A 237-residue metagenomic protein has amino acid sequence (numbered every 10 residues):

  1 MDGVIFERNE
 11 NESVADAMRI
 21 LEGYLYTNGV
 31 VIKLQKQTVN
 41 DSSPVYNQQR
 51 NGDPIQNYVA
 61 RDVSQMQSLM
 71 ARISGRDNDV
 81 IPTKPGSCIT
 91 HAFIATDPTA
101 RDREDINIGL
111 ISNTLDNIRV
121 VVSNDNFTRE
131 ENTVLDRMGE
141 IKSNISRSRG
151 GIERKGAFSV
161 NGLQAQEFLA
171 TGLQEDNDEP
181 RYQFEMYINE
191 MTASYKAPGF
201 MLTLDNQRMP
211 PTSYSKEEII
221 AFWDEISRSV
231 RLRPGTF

Functional and structural regions predicted by a protein language model:
M1-V45, S123-S194: Signature of long, low-cysteine stretches enriched in small and polar/charged residues
D2, D16, D41, D53 (+10 more regions): Acidic-enriched, low-complexity/disordered segments with a strong bias for Aspartate over Glutamate
N9, S13, L34-Q35, S43 (+8 more regions): Serine/threonine-rich low-complexity intrinsically disordered regions
L34, I73, I108-L110, V120 (+3 more regions): Generic structural hydrophobic/aromatic packing signal, biased to beta-strands
P44-T90, F200-F237: Surface-exposed amphipathic alpha-helical segments
N57-E130: Surface-exposed beta-loop interaction hotspot
